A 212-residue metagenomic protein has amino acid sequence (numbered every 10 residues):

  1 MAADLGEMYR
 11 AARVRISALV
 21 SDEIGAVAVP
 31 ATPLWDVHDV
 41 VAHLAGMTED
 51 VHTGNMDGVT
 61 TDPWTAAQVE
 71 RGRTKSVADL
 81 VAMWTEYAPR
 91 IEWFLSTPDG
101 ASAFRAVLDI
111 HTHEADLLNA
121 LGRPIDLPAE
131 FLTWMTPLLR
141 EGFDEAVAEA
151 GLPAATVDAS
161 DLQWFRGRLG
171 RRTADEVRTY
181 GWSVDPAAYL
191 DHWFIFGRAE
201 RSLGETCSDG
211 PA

Functional and structural regions predicted by a protein language model:
M1-E114: Active-site-adjacent scaffolding segments
M1-L5, V27-V29, P33, M56-W64 (+1 more regions): Structured surface interface patches that mediate subunit assembly and partner/cofactor docking
